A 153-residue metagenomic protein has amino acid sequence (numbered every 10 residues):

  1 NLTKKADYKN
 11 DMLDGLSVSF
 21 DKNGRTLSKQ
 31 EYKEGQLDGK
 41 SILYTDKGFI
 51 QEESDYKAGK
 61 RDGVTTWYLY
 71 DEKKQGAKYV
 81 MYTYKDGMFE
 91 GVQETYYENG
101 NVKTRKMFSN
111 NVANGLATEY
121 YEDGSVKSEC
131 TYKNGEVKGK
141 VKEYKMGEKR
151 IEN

Functional and structural regions predicted by a protein language model:
N1-N153: Glycine/tyrosine- and acidic-biased, solvent-exposed loop/turn segments at the edges of beta-strands
